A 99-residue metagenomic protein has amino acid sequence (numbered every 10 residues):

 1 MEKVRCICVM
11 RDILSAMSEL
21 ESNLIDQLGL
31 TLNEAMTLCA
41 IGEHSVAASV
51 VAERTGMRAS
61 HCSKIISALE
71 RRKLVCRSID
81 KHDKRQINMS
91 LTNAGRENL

Functional and structural regions predicted by a protein language model:
M1-L28, L74: N-terminal leader segment of winged-helix/HTH proteins
C6-C8, C39, C62, C76: Generic recognition of cysteine residues
M10-L14, G42-S45, T92: Generic structural concept
L20-H61: N-terminal helix-turn-helix DNA-binding core of bacterial DNA-binding proteins
M36, R96-E97: Generic structural signal for individual residues within well-ordered alpha-helical segments across diverse proteins
S45-N88, N93-R96: Canonical helix-turn-helix DNA-binding module
